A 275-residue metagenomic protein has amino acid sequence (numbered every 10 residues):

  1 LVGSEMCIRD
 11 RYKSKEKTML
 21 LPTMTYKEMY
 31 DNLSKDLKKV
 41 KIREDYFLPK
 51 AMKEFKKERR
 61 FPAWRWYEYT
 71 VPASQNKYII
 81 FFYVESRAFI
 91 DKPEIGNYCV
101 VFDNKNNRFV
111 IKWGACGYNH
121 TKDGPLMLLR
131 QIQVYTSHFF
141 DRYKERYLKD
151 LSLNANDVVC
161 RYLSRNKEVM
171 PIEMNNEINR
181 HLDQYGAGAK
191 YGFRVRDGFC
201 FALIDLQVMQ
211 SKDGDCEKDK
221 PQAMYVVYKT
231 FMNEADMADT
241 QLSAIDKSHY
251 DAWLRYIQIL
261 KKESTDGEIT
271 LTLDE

Functional and structural regions predicted by a protein language model:
L1-I8: Short, small-residue-biased leader/transition segments that mark boundaries at the very start of proteins
E16-E275: Ribonuclease/tRNase effector modules and their secretory precursors
